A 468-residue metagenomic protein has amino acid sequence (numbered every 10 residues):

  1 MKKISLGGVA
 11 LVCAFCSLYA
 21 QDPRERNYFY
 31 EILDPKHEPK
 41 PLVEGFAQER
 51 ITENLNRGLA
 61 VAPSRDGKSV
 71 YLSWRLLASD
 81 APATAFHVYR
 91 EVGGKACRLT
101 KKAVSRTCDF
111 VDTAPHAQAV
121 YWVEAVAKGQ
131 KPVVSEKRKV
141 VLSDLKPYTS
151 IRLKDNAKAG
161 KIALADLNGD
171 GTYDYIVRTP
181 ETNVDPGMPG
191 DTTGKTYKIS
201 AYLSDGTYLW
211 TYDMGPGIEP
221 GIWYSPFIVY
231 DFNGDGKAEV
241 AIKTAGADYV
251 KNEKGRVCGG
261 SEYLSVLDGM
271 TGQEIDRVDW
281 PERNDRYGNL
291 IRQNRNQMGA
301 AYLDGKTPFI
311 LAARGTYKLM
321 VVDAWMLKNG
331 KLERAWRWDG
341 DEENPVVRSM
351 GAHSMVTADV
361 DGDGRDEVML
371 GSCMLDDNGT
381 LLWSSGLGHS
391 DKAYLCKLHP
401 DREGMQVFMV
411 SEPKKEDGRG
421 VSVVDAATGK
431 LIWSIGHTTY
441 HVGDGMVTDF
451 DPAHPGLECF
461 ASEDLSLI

Functional and structural regions predicted by a protein language model:
M1-P23: Bacterial Sec-dependent N-terminal signal peptides
L6-G7, V61, G94: General helical structural elements
L18, N27-F29, V120, A201: Intrinsically disordered, low-complexity N-terminal regions enriched in serine/proline/glycine with scattered basic
R26-P63: Short, compositionally biased P/S/T/A/G/V-rich stretches that sit at domain boundaries
L42, Q48-R57, S69, L76-A81 (+3 more regions): Beta-propeller-forming repeat regions
F86-V88: Short beta-strand elements bearing conserved aromatic residues within extracellular beta-rich modules
